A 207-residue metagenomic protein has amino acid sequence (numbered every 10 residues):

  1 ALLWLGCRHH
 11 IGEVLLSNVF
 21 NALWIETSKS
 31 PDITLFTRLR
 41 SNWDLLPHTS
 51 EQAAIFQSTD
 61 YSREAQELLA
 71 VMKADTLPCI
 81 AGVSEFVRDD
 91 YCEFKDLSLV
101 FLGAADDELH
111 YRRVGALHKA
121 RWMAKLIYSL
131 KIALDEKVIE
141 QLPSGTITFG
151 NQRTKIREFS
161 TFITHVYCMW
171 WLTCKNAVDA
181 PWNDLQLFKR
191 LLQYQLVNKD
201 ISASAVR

Functional and structural regions predicted by a protein language model:
A1-R207: A eukaryotic "domain-edge + linker/cap" signature
